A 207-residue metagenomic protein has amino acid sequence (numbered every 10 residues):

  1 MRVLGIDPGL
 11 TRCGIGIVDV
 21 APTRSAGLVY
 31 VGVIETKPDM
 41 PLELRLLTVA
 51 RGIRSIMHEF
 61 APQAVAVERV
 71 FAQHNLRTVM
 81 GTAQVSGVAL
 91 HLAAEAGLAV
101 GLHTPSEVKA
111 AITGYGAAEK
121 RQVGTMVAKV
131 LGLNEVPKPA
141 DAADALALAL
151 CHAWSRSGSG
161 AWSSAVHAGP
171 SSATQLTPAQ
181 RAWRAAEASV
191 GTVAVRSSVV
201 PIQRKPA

Functional and structural regions predicted by a protein language model:
M1-A207: Phosphate- and other anionic-substrate recognition elements at nucleic-acid/protein interfaces
